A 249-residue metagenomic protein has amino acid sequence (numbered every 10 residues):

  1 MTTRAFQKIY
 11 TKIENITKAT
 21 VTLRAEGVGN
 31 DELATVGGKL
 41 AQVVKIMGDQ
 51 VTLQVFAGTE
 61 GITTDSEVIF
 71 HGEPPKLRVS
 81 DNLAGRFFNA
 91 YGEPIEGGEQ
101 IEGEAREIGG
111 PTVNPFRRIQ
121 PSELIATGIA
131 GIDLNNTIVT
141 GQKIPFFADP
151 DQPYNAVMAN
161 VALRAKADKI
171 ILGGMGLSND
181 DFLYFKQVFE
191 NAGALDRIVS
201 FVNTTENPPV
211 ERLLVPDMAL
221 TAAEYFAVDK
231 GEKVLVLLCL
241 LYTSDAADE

Functional and structural regions predicted by a protein language model:
M1-R86, Y91-I95: N-terminal accessory targeting/assembly segments
E96-Q142, D196-T204, E211-L214: P-loop NTPase nucleotide-binding/switch module
G141-A159: Glycine-rich phosphate-binding P-loop
A156, N160-L195: Conserved P-loop
K169, R197, G231-L235: Loop/turn-to-beta-strand initiation segments
N179-A222: Nucleotide-state-sensitive switch-loop elements of NTP-binding domains
R212-L241: Phosphate-binding/switch loop-helix module in NTP-utilizing enzymes
Y242-E249: Conserved small/polar residues in nucleotide/adenosyl-binding loops
